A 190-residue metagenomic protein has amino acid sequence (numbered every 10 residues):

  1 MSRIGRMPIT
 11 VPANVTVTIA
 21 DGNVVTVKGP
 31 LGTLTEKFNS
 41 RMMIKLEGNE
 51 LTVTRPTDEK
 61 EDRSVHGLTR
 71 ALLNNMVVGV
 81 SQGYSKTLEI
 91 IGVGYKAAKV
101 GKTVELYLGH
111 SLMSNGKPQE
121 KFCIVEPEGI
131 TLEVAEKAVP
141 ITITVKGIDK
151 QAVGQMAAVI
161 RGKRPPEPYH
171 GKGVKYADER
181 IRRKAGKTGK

Functional and structural regions predicted by a protein language model:
S2-K190: N-terminal intrinsically disordered, cationic/polar leader segments that include organellar targeting peptides
